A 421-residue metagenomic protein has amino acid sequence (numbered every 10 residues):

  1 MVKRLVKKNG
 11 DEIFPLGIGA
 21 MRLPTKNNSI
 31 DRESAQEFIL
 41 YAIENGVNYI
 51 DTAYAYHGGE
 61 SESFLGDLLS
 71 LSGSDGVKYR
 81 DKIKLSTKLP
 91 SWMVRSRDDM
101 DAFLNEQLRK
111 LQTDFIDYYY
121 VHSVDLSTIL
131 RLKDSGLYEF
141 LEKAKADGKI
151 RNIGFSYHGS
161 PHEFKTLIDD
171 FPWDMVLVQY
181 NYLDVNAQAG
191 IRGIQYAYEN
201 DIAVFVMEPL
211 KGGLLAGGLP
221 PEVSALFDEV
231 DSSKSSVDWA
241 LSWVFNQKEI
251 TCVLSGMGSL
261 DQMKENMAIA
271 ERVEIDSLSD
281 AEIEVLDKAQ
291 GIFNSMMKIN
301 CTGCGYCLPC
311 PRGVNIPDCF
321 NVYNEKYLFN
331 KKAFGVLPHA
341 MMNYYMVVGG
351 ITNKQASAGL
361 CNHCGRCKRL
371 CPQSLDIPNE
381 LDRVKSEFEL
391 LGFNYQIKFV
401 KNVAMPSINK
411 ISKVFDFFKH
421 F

Functional and structural regions predicted by a protein language model:
M1-I83, A146: N-terminal binding-site loop/beta-alpha segment at the start of enzyme catalytic domains that lines or forms
V2, S34-F38, S61-L69, F103-Q107 (+8 more regions): A general structural detector for well-ordered alpha-helical segments in enzyme core domains, enriched
V6, I18, A42, I50 (+12 more regions): Conserved, mostly hydrophobic/aromatic
K26, E44, W92-M207, G218-V223 (+2 more regions): Glycine/proline-rich, positively charged, aromatic-decorated active-site loop/lid region on the catalytic face
N48, G73, R192-F421: Structured C-terminal cap/extension of enzyme domains
Y49-A55, R151-F155, L177-Q179, C252-L254 (+1 more regions): Short catalytic-loop micro-motif centered on adjacent basic/acidic residues
Y56, V77-R97, H122: Structural motif corresponding to the early beta-alpha repeats
L71-K82, L111-Q112, K145-I150, F171-P172 (+1 more regions): Short helix-capping segments at alpha-helix termini
